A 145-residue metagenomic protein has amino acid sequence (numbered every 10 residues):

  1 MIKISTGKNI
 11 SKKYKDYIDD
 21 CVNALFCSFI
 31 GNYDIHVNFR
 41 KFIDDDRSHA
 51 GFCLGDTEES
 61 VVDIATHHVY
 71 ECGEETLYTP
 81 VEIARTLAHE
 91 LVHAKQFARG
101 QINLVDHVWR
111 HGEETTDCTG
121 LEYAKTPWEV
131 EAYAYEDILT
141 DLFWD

Functional and structural regions predicted by a protein language model:
I2-E58: Auxiliary, metal-adjacent structural segments of Zn-dependent hydrolase domains
C27-D34, Q101-L104, F143-D145: Surface-exposed helix-capping loop/turn segments at secondary-structure junctions
R40-V81, A94, A98: Active-site scaffold of zinc-dependent metalloenzymes
V81, R85, F97-E129: Post-HEXXH active-site segment of zinc metalloproteases
H89, H93: Histidine-centered divalent metal-coordination motifs
K95-R99, L139, F143: A generic secondary-structure signal for well-formed alpha-helical elements
W128-T140: An active-site-proximal "capping" alpha-helix that borders the catalytic cofactor pocket
